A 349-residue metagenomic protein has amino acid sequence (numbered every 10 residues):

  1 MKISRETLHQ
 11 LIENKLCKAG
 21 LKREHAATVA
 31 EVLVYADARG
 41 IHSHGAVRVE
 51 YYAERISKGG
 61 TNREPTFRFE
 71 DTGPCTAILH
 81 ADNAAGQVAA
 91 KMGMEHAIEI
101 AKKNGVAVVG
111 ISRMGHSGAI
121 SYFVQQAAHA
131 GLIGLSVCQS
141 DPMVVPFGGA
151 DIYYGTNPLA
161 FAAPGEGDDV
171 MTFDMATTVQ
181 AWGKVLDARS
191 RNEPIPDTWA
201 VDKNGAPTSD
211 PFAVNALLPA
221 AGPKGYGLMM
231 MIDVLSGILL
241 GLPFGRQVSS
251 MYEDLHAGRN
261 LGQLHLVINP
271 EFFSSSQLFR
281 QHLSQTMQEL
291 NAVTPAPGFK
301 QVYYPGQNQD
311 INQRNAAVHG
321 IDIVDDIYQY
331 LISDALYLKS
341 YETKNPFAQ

Functional and structural regions predicted by a protein language model:
M1-S4, L21-V47, T61-T72, A257-N260: N-terminal glycine-rich anion-binding loops that anchor highly charged ligand groups
K2-I3, L8-L11, K18, F244-Q349: Catalytic-core signal marking the mid-to-C-terminal active-site face
G45-I100: Active-site cofactor/substrate anionic-group-binding motifs, chiefly glycine- and Lys/Arg-rich phosphate-binding loops
I78-E166: A generic, well-ordered mixed alpha/beta core segment in the N-terminal half of proteins
L135, Y154, P158-F161, A176 (+1 more regions): N-terminal nucleophile
V144-P211: Phosphate/diphosphate-binding glycine-rich loops and adjacent basic-rich segments that engage nucleotide
S190-R246, M251-Y252: Secondary-shell segments that build the walls of catalytic and ion/ligand-binding clefts
